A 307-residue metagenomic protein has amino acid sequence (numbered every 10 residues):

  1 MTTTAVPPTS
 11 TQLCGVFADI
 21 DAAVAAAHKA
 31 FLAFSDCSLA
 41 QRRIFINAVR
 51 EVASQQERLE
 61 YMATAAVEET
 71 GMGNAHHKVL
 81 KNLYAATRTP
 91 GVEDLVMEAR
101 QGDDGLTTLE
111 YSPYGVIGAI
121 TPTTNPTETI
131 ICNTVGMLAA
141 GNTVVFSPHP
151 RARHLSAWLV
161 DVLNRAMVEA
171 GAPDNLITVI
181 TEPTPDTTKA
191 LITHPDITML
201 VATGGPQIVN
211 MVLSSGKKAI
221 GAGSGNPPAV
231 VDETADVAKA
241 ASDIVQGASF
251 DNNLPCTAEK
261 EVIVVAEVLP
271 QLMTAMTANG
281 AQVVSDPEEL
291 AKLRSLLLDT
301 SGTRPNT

Functional and structural regions predicted by a protein language model:
T2-T108, G136, A278: N-terminal Rossmann-like NAD(P)+-binding subdomain of aldehyde/semialdehyde dehydrogenases
V6-P7, C14-F17, V209-T307: ALDH superfamily catalytic-core signature
L13-V16, I20-A27, L39, I46 (+14 more regions): Generic structural signal for well-ordered, non-membrane alpha-helical segments in soluble metabolic enzymes
H28-F31, S35-S38, V49-E57, A66 (+8 more regions): Structural signal for hydrophobic packing residues in well-ordered secondary-structure cores of soluble enzyme domains
R42, D174-T178, A258-K260: Residue-level recognition of the N-termini of beta-strands and the immediately preceding loop/turn
A85-G91, D161, N175, L290-A291: N-proximal accessory regions
A86-P90, T187-L191, S295-S301: Short, solvent-exposed polar/charged micro-motifs at secondary-structure junctions
M97-K239: Rossmann-like NAD(P) dinucleotide-binding subdomain of oxidoreductase/dehydrogenase enzymes
